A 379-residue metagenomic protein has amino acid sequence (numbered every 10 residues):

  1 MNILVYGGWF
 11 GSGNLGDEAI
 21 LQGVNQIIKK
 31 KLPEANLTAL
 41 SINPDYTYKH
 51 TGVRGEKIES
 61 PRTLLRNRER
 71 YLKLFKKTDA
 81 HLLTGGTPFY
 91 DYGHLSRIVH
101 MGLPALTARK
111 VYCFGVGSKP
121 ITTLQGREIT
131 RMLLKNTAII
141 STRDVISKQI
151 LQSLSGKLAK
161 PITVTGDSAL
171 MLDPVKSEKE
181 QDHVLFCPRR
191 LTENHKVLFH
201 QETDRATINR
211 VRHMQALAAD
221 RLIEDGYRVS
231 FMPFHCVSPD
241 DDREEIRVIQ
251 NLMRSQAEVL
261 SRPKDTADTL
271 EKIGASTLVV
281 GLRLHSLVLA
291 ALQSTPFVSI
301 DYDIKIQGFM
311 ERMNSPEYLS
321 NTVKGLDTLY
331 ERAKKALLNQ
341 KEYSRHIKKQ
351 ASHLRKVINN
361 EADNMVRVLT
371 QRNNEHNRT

Functional and structural regions predicted by a protein language model:
M1-T379: Active-site anion-handling motifs in enzyme catalytic cores
